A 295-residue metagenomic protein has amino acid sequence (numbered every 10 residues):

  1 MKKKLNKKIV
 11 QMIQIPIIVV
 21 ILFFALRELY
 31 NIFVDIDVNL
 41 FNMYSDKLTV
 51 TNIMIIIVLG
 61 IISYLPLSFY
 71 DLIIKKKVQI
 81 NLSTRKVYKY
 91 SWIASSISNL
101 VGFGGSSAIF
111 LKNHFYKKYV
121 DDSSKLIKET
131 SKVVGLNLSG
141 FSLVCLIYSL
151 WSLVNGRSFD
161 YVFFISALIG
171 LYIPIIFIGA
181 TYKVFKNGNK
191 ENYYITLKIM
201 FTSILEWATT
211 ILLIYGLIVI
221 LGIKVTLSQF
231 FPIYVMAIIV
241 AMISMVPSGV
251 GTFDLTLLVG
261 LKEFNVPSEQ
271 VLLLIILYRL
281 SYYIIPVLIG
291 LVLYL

Functional and structural regions predicted by a protein language model:
M1-W92, F141, S149-M242, L273-I275 (+1 more regions): Predominantly cytoplasmic-facing regulatory/coupling regions of multi-pass membrane proteins
L65-D71, F103-K112, M242-L257: Transmembrane helix boundary and interhelical junction motifs in multipass membrane proteins
F69, I73, K77, Y88 (+4 more regions): Transmembrane helical bundles of ABC transporters
K75, H114-K117, I218, L258 (+1 more regions): Helix-terminus/helix-capping segments at the ends of transmembrane helices and short amphipathic helices
K76-L82, N113-S124: Transmembrane-helix boundary and interhelical linker motifs in polytopic inner-membrane proteins
R85-K89, G104-A108, K118-G135, V266-L277: Membrane-interface alpha-helices at helix entry/exit sites of multi-pass transporters
I93, I97-V101, K125-L146, I276-L288: Membrane-embedded alpha-helical segments of transport systems, primarily multispan ion/solute transporters
